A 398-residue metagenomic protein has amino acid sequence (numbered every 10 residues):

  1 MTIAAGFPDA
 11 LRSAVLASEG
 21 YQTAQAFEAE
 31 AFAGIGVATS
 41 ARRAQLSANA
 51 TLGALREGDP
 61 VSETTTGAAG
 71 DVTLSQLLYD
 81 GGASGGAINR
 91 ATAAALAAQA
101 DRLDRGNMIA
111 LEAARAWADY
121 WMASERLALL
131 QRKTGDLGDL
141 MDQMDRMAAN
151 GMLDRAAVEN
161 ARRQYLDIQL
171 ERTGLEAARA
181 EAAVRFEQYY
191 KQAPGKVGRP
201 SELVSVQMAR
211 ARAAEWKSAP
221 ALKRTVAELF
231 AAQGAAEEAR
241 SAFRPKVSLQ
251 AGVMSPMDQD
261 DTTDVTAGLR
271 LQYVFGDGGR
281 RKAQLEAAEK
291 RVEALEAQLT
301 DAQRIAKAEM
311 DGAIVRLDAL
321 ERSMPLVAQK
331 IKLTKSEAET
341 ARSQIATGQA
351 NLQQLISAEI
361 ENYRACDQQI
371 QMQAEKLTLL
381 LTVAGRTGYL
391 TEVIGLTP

Functional and structural regions predicted by a protein language model:
M1-D119, L127, Q131, G138 (+4 more regions): Short flexible linkers and secondary-structure junctions
M1-S47, L77-L78, M152-R155, Y190-A235 (+5 more regions): Bacterial Sec-pathway N-terminal export signals of envelope proteins
A5, R105-S218, A313-R316, L320 (+2 more regions): Periplasmic alpha-helical coiled-coil/stalk elements that build and connect Gram-negative outer-membrane
G6, Q45-R105, K223-A235, R240-A302: Small/polar-residue-enriched beta-strand and adjacent coil segments characteristic of outer-membrane beta-barrel
Y21-A38, R105, I109-R132, G138-M141 (+5 more regions): Amphipathic alpha-helical coiled-coil segments
D59, T65-T66, L170-T173, A177 (+5 more regions): Outer-membrane beta-barrel domain signature
